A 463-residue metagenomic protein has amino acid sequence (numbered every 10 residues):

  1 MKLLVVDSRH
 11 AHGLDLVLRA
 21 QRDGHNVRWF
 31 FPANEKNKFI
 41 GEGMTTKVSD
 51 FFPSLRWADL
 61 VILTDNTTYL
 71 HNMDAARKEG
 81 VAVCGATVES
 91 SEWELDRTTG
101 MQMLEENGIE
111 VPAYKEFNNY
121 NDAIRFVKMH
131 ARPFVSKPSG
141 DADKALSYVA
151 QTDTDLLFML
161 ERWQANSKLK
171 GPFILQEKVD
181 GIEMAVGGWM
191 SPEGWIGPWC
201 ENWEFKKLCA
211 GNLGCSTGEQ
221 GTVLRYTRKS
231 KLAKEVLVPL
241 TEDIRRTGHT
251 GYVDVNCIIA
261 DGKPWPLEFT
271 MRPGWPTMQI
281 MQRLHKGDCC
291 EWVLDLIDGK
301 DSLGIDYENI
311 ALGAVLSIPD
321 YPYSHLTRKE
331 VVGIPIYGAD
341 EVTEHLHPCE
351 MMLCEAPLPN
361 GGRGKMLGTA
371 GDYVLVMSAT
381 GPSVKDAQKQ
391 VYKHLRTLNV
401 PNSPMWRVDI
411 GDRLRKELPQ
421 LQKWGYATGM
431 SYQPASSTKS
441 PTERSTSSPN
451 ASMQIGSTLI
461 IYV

Functional and structural regions predicted by a protein language model:
M1-E89: ATP-binding N-terminal substructure of ATP-dependent carboxylate-amine bond-forming enzymes
A86-S147, D153-T154, S317: A conserved helix-loop-beta module that forms one wall/lid of the active-site cleft in ATP-utilizing catalytic domains
L146-M281: Internal nucleotide-binding/catalytic subdomain
S167-K168, K365, K393-I410: Short arginine-rich
T222-R225, V315, Y373-G381: Short, well-ordered beta-strand elements within core beta-sheets of diverse protein domains
A233-R245, H249-V253, T270-P348: Active-site "cap" helix and flanking loop/linker of ATP-utilizing ligase/carboxylase catalytic domains
V332-V376: Generic long, charged, amphipathic alpha-helical segments
W406-A451, I455-Y462: A cross-kingdom feature marking charged/low-complexity
